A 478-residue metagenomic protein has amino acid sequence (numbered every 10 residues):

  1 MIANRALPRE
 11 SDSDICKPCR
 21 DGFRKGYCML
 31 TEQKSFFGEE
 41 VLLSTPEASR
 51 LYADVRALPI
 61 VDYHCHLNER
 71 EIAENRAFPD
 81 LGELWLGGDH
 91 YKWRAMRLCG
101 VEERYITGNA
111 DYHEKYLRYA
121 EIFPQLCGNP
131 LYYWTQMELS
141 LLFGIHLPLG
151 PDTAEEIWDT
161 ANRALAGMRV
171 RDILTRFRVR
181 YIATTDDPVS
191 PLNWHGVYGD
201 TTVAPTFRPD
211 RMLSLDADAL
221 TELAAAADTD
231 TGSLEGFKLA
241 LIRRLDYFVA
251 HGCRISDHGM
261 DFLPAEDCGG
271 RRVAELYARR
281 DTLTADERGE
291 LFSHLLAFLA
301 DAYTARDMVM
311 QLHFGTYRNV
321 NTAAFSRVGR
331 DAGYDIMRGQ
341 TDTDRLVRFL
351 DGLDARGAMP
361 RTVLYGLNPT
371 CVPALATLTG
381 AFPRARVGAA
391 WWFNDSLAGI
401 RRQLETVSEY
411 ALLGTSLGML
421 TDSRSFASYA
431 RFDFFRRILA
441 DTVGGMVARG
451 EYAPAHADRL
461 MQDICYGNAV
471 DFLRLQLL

Functional and structural regions predicted by a protein language model:
N4, D12-D14: Intrinsic-disorder-associated, low-complexity terminal segments enriched in Asp/Asn/His/Tyr and depleted of Lys/Arg
P8-S11, C19: N-terminal polybasic/positive-inside topogenic patches
C16-C19, C28: Cysteine-centered motifs
L30-R306, A358-P360, L364-P369, A376-L478: Metal-cofactor-binding active-site regions of metalloenzymes
P264-L276, H294, L312-L375: Catalytic core of soluble alpha/beta enzymes
V309: Residue-level detector of anion-binding/catalytic polar loops
